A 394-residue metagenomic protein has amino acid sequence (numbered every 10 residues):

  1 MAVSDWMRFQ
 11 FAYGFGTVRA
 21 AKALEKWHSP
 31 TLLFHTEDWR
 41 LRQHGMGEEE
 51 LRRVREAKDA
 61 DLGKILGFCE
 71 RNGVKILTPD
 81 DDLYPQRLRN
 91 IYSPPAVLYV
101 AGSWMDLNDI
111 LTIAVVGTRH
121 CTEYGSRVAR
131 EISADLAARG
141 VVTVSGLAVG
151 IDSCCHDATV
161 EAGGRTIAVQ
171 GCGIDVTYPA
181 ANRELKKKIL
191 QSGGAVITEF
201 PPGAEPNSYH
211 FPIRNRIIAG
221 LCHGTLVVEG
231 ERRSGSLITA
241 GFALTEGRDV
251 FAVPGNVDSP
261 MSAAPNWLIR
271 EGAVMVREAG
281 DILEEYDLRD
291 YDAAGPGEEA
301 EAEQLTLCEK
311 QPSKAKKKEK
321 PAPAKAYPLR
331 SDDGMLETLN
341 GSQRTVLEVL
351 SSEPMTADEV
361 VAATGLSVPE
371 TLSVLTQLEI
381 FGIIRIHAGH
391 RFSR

Functional and structural regions predicted by a protein language model:
M1-D82, I383, A388-G389, S393: Short, small/acidic-rich helices and loops at N termini and domain boundaries of DNA replication/processing enzymes
A2-V3, E70-R71, T78-R394: Glycine-biased, small-residue-rich flexible motifs in mid-sequence functional cores and linkers
